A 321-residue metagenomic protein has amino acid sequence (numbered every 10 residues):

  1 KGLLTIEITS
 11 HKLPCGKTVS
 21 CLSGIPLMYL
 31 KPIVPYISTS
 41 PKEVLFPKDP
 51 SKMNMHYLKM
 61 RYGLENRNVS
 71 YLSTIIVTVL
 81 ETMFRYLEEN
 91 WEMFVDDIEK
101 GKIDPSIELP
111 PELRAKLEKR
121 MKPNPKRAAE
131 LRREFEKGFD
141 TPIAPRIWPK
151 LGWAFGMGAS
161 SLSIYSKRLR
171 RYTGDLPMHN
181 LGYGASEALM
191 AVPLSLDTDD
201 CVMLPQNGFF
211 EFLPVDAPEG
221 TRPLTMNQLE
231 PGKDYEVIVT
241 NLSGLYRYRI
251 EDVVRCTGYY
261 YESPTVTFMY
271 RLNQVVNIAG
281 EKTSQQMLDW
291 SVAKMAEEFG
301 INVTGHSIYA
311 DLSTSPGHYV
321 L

Functional and structural regions predicted by a protein language model:
K1-L13: Hydrophobic or amphipathic alpha-helical targeting/insertion segments
I8, G16-L321: Active-site glycine/GP-rich loop and adjacent strand/helix microenvironment that borders small-molecule binding pockets
